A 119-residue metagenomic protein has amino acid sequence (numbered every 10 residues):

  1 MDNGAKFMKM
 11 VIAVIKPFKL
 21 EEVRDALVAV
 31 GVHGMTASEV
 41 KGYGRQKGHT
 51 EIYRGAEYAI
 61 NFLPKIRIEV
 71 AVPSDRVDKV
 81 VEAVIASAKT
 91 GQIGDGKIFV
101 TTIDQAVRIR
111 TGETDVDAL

Functional and structural regions predicted by a protein language model:
D2-L119: Positively charged, small/polar-rich N-terminal and surface patches that mediate targeting and assembly and bind
